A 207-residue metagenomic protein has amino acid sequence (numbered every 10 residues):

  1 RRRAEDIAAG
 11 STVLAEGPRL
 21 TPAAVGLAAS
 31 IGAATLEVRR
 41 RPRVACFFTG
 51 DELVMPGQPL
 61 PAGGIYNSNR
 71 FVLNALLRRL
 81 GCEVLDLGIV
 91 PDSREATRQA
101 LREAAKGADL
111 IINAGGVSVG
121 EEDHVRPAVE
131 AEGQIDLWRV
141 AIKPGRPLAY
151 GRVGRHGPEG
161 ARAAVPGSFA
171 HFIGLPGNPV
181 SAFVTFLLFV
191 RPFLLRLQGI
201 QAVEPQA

Functional and structural regions predicted by a protein language model:
R1-D86, P91: Short, glycine/charged-enriched hinge/interface segments at domain edges or termini
I7, E130-A207: Flexible glycine/proline-rich
A15, C46-T49, N113-A114, A141 (+1 more regions): Short beta-strand segments
L20-P22, I89-T97, I142-P147: Short acidic loop-to-helix transition motifs that present clustered carboxylates
P22, V119-E121, S181: Short glycine-rich, flexible loops that bind phosphorylated cofactors or substrates
V25-G26, P56-L60, T97-Q99, D123-V125 (+2 more regions): Short acidic, glycine/serine/threonine-rich loops at helix termini
I31-A34, L53, L76, L80-E83 (+3 more regions): Change "in soluble alpha/beta enzymes" to "in soluble alpha/beta proteins
N74-A131: N-terminal small/polar loop signature for handling phosphorylated ligands or for N-terminal nucleophile
